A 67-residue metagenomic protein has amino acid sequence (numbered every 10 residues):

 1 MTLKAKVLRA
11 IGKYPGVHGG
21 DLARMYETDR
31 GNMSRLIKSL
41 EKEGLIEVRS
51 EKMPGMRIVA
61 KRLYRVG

Functional and structural regions predicted by a protein language model:
M1-K4, H18, R49-G67: Short, cationic-aromatic polyanion-contact patches
T2-G16, R24: Short amphipathic alpha-helical interface segments
A10-G12, S39, R57: Generic structural signal for beta-strand residues in well-ordered domains
R24, R35, K52-M53: Proline- and acidic/polar-enriched loop/turn elements at helix boundaries
T28-S39: Short amphipathic alpha-helical interaction segments
G44: Glycine-centered, phosphate/nucleic-acid-interacting loop/turn motifs that mediate DNA/RNA or nucleotide
